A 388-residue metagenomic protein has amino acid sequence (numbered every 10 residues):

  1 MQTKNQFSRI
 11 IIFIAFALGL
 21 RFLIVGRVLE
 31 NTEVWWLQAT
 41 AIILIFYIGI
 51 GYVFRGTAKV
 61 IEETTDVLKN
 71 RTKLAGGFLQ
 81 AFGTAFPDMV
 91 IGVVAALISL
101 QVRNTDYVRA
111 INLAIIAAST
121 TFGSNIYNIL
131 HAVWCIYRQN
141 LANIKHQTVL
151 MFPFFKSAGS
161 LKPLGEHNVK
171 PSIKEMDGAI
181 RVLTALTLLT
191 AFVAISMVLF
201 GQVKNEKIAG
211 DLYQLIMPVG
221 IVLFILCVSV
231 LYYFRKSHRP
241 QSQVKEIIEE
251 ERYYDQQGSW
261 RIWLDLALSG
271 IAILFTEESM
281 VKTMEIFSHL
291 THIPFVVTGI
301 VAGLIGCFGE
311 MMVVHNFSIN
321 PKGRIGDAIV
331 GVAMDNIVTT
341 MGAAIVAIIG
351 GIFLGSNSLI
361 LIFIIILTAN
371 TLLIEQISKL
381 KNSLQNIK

Functional and structural regions predicted by a protein language model:
M1-K388: Hydrophobic alpha-helical segments, chiefly the membrane-spanning helices and signal/signal-anchor peptides
